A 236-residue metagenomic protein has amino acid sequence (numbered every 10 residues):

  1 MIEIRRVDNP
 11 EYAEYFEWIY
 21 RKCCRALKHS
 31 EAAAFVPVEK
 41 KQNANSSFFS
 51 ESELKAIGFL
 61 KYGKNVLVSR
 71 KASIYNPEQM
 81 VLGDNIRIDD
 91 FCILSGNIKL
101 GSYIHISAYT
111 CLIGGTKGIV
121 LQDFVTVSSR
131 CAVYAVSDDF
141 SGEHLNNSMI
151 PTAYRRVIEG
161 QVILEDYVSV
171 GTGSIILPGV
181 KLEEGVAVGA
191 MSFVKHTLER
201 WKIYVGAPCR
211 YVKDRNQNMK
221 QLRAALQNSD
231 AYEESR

Functional and structural regions predicted by a protein language model:
I2-N45, S52, L145-P178, A207-R236: C-terminal segments of enzyme domains that contribute to small-molecule binding surfaces
K41-N76: N-terminal segments that cap or nucleate solenoid repeat domains
A72-L82, R87-P178, A207, R215-N216: Flexible, glycine/small-residue-enriched loop-and-beta-strand segment within the central core of proteins
V81, I86, I176-V212, Q217-L226: C-terminal/domain-terminus segments
R130-S137, G189-H196, Y232-R236: Short flexible/disordered coil segments
